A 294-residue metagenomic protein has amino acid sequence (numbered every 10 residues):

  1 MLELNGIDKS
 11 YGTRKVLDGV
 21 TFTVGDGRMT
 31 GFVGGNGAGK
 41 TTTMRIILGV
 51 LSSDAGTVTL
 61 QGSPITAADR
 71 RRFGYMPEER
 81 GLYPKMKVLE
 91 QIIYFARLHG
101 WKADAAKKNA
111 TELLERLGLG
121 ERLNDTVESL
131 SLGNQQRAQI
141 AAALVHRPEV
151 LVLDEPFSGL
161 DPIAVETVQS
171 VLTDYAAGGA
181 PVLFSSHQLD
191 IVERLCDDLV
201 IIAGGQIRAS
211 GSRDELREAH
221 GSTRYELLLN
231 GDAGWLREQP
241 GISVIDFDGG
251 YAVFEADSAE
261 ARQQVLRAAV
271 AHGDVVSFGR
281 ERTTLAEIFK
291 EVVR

Functional and structural regions predicted by a protein language model:
L4: Conserved catalytic Walker-motif region of ABC-type ATPase nucleotide-binding domains
K9-A203, A209: ABC transporter nucleotide-binding domains
Q61, Q91, G100, E218-G221 (+3 more regions): A generic structural signal for secondary-structure junctions that act as hinges or helix/strand caps at the edges
Q169-A256: ABC transporter nucleotide-binding domain
D257-R294: C-terminal coupling/interaction segments
